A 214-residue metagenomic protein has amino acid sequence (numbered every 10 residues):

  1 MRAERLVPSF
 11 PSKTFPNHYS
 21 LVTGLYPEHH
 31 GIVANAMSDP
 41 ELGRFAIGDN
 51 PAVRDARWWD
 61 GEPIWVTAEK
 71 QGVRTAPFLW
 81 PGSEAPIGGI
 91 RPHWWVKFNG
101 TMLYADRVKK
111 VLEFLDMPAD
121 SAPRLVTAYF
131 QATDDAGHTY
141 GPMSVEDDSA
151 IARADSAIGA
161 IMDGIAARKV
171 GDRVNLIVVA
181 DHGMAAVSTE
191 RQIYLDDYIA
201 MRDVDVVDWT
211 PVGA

Functional and structural regions predicted by a protein language model:
M1, K13, G48-N50, G141 (+3 more regions): Secreted, luminal/periplasmic, and some membrane-associated catalytic domains that remodel anionic oxygen-ester
M1-H29: Short, structured active-site-proximal loop/turn typified by the sulfatase FGly-forming signature C/S-X-P-X-R
A3-L6, H30, D135-G137, M184-T189: Secretory-pathway/luminal and periplasmic proteins that interact with or process carbohydrate-rich
A3-L6, S20-V22, V66-T67, R74-L79 (+4 more regions): Structural recognition of the beta-strand scaffold that forms the well-ordered cores of secreted hydrolase catalytic
F15-Y19, G61-W65, A105-V108, L112 (+4 more regions): Extracytoplasmic/secreted envelope proteins and their assembly/folding machinery, especially bacterial periplasmic
H18, H138, H182: Histidine-centered active-site/metal-ligand motif
L25-P142: His/Asp/Glu-rich, glycine-adjacent segments that coordinate divalent cations and/or stabilize oxyanion chemistry on
E28, P92-M117, D147-S156, D196-G213: Acidic, His- and aromatic-enriched active-site or binding-groove loops in soluble protein domains that engage sugars
